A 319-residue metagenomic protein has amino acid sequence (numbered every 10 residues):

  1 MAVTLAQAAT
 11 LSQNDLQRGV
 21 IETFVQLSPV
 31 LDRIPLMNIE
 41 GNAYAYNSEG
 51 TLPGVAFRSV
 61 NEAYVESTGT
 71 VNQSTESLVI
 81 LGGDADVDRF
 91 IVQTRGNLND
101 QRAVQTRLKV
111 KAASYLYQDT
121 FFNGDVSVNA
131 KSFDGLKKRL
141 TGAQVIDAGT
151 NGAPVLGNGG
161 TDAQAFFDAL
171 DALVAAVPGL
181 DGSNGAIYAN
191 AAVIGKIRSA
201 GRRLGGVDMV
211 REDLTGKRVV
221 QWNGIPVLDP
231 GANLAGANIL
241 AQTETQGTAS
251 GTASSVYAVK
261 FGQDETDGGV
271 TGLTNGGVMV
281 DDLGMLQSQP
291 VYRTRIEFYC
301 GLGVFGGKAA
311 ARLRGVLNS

Functional and structural regions predicted by a protein language model:
A2-N14, R18-V30, M37-G41, N47-E49 (+4 more regions): Sequence/fold signature of self-assembling virion shell proteins
V25-A85: An N-terminal, globular interaction/scaffold subdomain
Q73-R89, A130-D147: Short, compositionally biased low-complexity segments
V92-N99: Second-shell loop/turn segments in exported
R102-Q105: Stable alpha-helical elements in mature extracytoplasmic
R107, K111, D168-D171: Solvent-exposed, polar/charged alpha-helical surfaces in well-ordered, non-transmembrane soluble domains, broadly
V110-Q118: Sec-exported extracytoplasmic/periplasmic mature domains
Q118-D134: Short, glycine/acidic-rich hinge or "gate" loops at secondary-structure transitions that mediate conformational
